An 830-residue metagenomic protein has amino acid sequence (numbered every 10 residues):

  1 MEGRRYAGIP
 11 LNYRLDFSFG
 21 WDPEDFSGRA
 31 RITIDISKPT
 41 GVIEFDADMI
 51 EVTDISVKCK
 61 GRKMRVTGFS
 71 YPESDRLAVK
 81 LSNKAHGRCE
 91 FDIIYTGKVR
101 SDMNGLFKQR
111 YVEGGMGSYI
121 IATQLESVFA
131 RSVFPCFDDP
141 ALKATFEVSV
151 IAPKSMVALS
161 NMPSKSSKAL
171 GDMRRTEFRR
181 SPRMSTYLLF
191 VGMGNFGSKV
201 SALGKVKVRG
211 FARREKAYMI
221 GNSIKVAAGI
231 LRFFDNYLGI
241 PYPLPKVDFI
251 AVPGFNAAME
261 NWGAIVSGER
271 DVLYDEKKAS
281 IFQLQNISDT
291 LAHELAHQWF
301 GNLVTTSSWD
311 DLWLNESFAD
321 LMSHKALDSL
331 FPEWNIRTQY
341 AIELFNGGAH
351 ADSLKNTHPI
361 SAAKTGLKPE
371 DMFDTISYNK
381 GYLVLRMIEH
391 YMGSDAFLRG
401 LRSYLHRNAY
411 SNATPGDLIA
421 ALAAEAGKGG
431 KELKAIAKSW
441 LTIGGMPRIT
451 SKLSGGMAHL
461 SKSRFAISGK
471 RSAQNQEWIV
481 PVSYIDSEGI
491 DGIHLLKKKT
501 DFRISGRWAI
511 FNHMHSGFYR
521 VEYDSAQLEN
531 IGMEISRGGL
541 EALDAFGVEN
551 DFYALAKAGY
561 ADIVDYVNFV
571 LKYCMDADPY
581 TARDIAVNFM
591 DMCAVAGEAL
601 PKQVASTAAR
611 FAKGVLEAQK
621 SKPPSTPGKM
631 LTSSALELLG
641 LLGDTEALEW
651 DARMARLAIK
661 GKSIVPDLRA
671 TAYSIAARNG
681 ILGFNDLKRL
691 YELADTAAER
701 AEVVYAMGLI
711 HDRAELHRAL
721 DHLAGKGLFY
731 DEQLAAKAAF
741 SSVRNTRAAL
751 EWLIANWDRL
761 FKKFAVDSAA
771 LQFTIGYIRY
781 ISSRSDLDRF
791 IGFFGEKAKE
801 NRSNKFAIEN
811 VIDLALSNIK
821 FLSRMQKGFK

Functional and structural regions predicted by a protein language model:
M1-P245, R270, D275, A349 (+12 more regions): Acidic/His-enriched low-complexity segments
P140, M219-V226, M259, A279-S288 (+10 more regions): Extracytoplasmic/periplasmic, Sec-exported soluble proteins
V148, N195-Q298, N302-L312, M322 (+8 more regions): Juxtacatalytic substrate-recognition/specificity segment
S149-A152, V157, R174, V208-R214 (+7 more regions): Non-catalytic accessory/interaction domains
D235, G239-Y242, A296, F300 (+10 more regions): Hydrophobic/aromatic-lined pockets within catalytic cores
P241-F249, S307-D310, W334-I336, G400 (+2 more regions): Surface-exposed patches in mature extracellular/periplasmic domains of secreted proteins
Q285, E316-L383, M514: Acidic/His/Gly-enriched intrinsically disordered linker/tail segments that often contain short helix/coil "MoRF-like"
